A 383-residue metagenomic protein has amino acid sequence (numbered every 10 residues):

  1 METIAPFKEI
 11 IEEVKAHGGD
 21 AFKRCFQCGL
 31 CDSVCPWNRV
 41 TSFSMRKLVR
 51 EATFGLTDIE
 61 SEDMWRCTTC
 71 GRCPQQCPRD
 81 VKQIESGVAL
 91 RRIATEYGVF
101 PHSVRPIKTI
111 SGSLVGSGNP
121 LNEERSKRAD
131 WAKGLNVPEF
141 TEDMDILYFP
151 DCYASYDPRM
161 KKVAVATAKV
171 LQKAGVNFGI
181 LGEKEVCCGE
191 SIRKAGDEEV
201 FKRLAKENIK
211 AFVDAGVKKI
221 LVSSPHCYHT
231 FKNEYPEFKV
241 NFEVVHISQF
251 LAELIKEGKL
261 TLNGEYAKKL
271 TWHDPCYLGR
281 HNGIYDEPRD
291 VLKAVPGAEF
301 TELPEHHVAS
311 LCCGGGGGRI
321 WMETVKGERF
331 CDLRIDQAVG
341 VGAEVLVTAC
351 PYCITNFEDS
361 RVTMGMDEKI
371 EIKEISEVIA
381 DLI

Functional and structural regions predicted by a protein language model:
M1-H17, R39-D58, D286-G297, G318-M322 (+1 more regions): Short, charged low-complexity linear segments at domain edges
M1-T3, K23-M45, R280-I284: A broadly conserved sequence feature marking short terminus-proximal activation segments in nucleic acid-centric
G19-F22, R39, K47-S223, Y228-Y235 (+2 more regions): Iron-sulfur-cluster electron-transfer modules
C25-D32, C70-C73, G314-G316: Cysteine-cluster motifs in flexible loop/terminal segments that predominantly coordinate metals
V34-C35, C77-P78, F357: Cysteine-centered loop/knuckle micro-motif
A154-E243, Y277-A294, E299-I383: Cofactor-cradling patches in redox/metallo enzymes
V245-F250, K256, L260-N282, A294 (+1 more regions): Catalytic cores of enzyme domains
